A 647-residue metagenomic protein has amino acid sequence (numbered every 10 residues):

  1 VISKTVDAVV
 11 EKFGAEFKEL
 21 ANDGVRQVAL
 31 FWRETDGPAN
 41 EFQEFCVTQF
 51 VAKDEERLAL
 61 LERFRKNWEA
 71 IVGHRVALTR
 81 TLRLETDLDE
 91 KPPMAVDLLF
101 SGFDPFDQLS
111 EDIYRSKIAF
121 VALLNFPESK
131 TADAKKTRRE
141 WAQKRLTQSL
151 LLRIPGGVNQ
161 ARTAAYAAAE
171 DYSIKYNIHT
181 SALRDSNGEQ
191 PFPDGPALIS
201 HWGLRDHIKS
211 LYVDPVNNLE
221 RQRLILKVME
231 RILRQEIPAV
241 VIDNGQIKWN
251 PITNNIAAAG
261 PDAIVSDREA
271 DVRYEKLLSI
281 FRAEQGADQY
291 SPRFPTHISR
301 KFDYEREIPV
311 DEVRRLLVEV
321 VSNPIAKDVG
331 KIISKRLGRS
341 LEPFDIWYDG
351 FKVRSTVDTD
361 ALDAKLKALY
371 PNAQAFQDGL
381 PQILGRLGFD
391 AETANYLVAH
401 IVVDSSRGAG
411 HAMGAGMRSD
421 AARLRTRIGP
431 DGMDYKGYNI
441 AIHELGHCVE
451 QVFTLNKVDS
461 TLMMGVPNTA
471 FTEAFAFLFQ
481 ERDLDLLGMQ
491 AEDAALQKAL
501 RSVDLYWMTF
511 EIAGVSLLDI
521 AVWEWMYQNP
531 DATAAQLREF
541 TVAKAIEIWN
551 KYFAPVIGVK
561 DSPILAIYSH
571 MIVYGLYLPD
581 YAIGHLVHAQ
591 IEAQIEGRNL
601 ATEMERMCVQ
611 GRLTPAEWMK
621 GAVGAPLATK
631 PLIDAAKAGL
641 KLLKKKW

Functional and structural regions predicted by a protein language model:
V1-N255, A283-V357, P530-W647: C-terminal, non-catalytic "cap/extension" segments appended to globular domains
L198-R205, G350-T356, A412-L424, L445-N456 (+2 more regions): Active-site-adjacent bridging/hinge elements
G245-I252, L397-S406, P467, Q497-L500 (+1 more regions): A glycine-rich phosphate-binding loop feature that marks nucleotide/adenosyl-phosphate handling sites
D358-D420: Auxiliary, metal-adjacent structural segments of Zn-dependent hydrolase domains
P371, H411-A412, I428-I440, L462-F471 (+1 more regions): Alpha-helix capping and helix-loop boundary segments enriched in small/acidic/polar residues
L424-L455, A476-F477: Active-site recognition of the HExxH zinc-binding catalytic motif
F453-F510, G584: Post-HExxH zinc-binding segment in Zn-dependent metallohydrolases
D485-S569: Long, amphipathic alpha-helical stalk/connector segments used for oligomerization, subunit docking, or mechanical
